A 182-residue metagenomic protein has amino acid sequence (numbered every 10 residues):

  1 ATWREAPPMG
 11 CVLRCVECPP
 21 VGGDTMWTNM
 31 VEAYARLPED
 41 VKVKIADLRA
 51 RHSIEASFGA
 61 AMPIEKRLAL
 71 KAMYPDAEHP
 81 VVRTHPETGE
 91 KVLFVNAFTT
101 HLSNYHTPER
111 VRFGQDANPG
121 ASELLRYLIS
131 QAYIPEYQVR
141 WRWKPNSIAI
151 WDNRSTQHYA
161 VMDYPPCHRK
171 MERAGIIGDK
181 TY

Functional and structural regions predicted by a protein language model:
A1-I148, N153-Y182: Non-heme Fe(II) oxygenase catalytic core, chiefly the N-lobe of the double-stranded beta-helix
